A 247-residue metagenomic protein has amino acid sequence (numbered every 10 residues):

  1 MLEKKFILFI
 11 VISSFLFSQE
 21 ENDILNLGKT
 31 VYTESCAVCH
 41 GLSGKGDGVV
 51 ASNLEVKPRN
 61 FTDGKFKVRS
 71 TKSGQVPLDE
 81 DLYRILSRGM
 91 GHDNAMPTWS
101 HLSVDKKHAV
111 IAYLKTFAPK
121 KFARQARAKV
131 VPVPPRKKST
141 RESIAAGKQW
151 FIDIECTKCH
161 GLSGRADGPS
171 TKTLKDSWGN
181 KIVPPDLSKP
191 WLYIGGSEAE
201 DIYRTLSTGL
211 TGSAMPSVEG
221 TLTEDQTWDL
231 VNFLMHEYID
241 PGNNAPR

Functional and structural regions predicted by a protein language model:
M1-E3: N-terminal secretory signal peptides that target proteins for export/translocation
K5-S14: Sec-dependent N-terminal signal peptides
F17-V31, K121-I152, P241-R247: Electrostatic cytochrome c docking/interface patches
Q19-L27, S35-D63: Accessory recognition modules or surfaces
G28, Y32-S43, V110, L114 (+4 more regions): The canonical Cys-X-X-Cys-His
K45-G46, R165-A166, E224: Short, non-ligating residues that shape and space the ligands of small metal-coordination modules and catalytic
N53-S100, K107-L114, T173-E219, E224-H236: Extracytoplasmic electron-transfer domains, predominantly the class I c-type cytochrome c fold
E155, D167-T173: Phosphate-binding active sites in nucleotide-utilizing proteins
